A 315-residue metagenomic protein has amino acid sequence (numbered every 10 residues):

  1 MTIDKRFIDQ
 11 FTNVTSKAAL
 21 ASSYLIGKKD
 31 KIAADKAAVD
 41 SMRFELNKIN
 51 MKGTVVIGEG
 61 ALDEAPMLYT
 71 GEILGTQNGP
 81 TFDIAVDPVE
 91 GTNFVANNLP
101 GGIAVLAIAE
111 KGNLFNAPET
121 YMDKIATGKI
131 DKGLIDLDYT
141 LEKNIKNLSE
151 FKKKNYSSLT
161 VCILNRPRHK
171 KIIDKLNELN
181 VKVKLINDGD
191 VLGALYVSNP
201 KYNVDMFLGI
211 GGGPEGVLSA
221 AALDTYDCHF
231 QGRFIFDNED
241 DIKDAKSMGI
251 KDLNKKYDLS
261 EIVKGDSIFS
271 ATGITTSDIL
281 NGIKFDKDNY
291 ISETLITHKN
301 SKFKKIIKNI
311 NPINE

Functional and structural regions predicted by a protein language model:
M1-A85, K143-K152, N177, V191-L192 (+3 more regions): N-terminal subdomain of lithium-sensitive/metallo-dependent phosphomonoesterases centered on the IMPase/IPPase/PAP
F7, Y196-E315: Oxyanion/phosphate-interacting regions
V55-E59, I84-V86, V95-N97, N116-A117 (+5 more regions): General beta-strand structural signal in soluble alpha/beta enzymes
G60, K111, R166, G189-V191 (+3 more regions): Short, ordered loop/turn segments at secondary-structure junctions
M67-Y69, N97-L99, A117-T120, K171-L176 (+3 more regions): Short acidic, glycine/serine/threonine-rich loops at helix termini
G79-E90, F94-F115: DPxDG-like acidic metal-binding loop motif
V105, E110-L185, S277-K284, D288-I313: Acidic beta-strand-loop-alpha-helix segment within the catalytic core of divalent metal-dependent phosphate-processing
R166-H169, E178-G209, E215-V217: A contiguous, surface-oriented mixed alpha/beta subdomain in the mid-to-C-terminal portion of proteins that forms
